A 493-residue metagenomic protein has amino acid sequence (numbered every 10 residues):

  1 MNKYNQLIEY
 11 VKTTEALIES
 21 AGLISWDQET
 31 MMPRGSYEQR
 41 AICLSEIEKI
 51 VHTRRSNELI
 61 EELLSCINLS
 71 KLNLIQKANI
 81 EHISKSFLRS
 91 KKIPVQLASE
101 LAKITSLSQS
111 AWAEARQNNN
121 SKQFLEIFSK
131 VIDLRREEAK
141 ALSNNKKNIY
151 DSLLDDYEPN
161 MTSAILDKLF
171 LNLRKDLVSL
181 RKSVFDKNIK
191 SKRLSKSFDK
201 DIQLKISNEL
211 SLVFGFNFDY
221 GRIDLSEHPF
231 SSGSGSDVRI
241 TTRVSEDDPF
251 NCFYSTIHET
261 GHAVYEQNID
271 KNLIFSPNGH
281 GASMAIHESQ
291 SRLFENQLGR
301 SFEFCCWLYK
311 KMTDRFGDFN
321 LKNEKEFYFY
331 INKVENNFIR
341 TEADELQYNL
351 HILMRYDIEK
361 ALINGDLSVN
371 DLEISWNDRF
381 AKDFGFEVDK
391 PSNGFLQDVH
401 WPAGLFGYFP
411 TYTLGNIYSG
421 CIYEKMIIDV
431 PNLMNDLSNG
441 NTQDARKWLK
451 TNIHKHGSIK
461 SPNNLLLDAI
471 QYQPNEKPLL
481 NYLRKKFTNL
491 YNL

Functional and structural regions predicted by a protein language model:
M1-P159, I459, R484-L493: A well-structured
L7, S143, H258, S291 (+3 more regions): Divalent metal-coordination and catalytic microenvironments
G22, G35, Q39, S56 (+2 more regions): C-terminal, non-catalytic "cap/extension" segments appended to globular domains
Q39, L97-E100, I127-K130, D199 (+11 more regions): Secondary-structure capping and boundary motifs in well-ordered enzyme cores
L101-P249, Y472: Contiguous, non-catalytic segments that form substrate-binding/exosite surfaces or channel walls
S143, N251-D270, E288-R292: Active-site recognition of the HExxH zinc-binding catalytic motif
F170, R174, K200-L204, L210-D224 (+3 more regions): All-alpha helical catalytic cores of prenyl diphosphate-utilizing isoprenoid enzymes
H280-L321: Post-HExxH zinc-binding segment in Zn-dependent metallohydrolases
